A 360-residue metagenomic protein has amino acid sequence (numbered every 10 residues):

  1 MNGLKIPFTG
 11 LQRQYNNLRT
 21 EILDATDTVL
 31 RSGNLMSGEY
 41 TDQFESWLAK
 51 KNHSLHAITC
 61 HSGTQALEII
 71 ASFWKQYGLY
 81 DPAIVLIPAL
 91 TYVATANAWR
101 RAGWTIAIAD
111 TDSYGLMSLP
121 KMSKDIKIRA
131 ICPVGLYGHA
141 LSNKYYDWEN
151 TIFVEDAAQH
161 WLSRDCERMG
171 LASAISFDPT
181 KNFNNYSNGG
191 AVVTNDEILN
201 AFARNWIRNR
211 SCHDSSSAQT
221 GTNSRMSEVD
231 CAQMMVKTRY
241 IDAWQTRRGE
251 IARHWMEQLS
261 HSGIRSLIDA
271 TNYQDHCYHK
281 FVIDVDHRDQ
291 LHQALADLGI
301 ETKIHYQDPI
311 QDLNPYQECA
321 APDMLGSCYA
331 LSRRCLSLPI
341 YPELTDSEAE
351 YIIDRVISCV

Functional and structural regions predicted by a protein language model:
M1-N34, T151, P339: N-terminal "arm"/small-domain region of PLP-dependent enzymes with the aminotransferase-like
N2-G3, Q12, Y40-W47, K51-I58 (+3 more regions): PLP-dependent aminotransferase class I/II
N34-I84, A98-A102, I108: Phosphate-binding glycine-rich loop
E68, S72-Q76, N97, R101 (+6 more regions): Short, well-ordered alpha-helices that flank and scaffold nucleotide-derived cofactor binding pockets
L90-A96: Conserved coil-to-alpha-helix start sites within the AMP-binding
W104-Y114, K303: Short beta-strand->loop structural element characteristic of the AMP-binding/adenylate-forming
S113-N185, A191-V193: Active-site phosphate-binding strand-loop segment of PLP-dependent enzymes
